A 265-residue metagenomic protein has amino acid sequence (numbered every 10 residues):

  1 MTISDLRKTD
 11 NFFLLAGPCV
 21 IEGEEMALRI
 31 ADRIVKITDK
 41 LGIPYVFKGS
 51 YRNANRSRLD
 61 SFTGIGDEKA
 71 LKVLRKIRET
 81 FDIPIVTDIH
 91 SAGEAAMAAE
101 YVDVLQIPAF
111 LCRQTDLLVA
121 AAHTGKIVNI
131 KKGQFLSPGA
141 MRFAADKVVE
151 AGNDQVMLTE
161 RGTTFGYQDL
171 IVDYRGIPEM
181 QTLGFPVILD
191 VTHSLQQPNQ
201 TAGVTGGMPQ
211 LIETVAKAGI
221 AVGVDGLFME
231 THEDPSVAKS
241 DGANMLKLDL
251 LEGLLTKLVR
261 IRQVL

Functional and structural regions predicted by a protein language model:
M1-L15, K72, Q263-L265: N-terminal amphipathic alpha-helix/helix-capping segment at the start of soluble metabolic enzymes
R7, G125, N129-T231: Catalytic alpha/beta core domains of metabolic enzymes, predominantly
L14-A27, Y45-D67, T231-D241: Glycine-rich, proline-tolerant flexible connector loops at the mouths of alpha/beta enzymes
L15, V46-K48, V86, Q106 (+4 more regions): Conserved beta-strand positions in the central sheet of alpha/beta enzyme cores
A16-R29, S57-I65, I83-D88, I107-A109 (+2 more regions): Active-site mouth loops of central-metabolism enzymes
A27-A31, V35, A95, E100-F110 (+2 more regions): A short alpha/beta connector and helix-capping loop motif
R33-L41, D60-V86, A121-I127, I177-V187 (+2 more regions): Alpha-helix-loop-beta-strand connector modules within alpha/beta enzyme cores
I65-G66, T80-E94, D103-D116, I127-P138 (+1 more regions): Catalytic beta/alpha-barrel core
